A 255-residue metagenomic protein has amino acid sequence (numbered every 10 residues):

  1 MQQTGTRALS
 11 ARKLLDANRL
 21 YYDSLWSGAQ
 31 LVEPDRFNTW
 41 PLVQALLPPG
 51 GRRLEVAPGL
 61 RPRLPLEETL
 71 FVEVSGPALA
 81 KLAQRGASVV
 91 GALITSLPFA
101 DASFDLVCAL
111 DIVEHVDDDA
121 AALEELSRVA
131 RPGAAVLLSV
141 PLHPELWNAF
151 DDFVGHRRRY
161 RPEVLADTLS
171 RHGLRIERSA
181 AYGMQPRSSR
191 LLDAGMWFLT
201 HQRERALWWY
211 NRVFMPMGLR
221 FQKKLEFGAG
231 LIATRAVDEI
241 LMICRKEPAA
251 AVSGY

Functional and structural regions predicted by a protein language model:
M1-A102, L106-L110, L123, A180-Y182 (+3 more regions): Conserved N-terminal segment of class I S-adenosyl-L-methionine
G5-L9, K13-R36, D117-E125, A135-E247: S-adenosyl-L-methionine-dependent methyltransferase catalytic module, highlighting the catalytic core
R61, S127-R131: Surface-exposed amphipathic alpha-helices with a cationic face
K81, A130-P132, T168: Residues within well-ordered alpha helices
D101-D105, D118, P132: Active-site acidic short loop of glycosyltransferases
D111-H115: A short His-aromatic
